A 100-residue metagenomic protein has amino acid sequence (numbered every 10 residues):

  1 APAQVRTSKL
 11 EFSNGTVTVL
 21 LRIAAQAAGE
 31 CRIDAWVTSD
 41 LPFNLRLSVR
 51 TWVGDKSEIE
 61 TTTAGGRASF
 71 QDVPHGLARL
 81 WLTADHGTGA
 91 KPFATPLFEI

Functional and structural regions predicted by a protein language model:
A1-R32, T38-N44, F70, L97-E99: Beta-strand-rich domain onsets/edges
N14-T18, G54-K56, T88: Glycine-centered tight beta-turn/hairpin loop motif at sheet-sheet or coil-to-beta transitions
S39-D55: Short, ordered, surface-exposed loop/turn motifs in non-cytosolic proteins
D55-G66: Short, acidic Ser/Thr/Gly-rich low-complexity loop/linker segments typical of extracellular and cell-surface proteins
A78-L80: A short tyrosine-centered beta-strand micro-motif
T83-G87: Beta-strand-rich extracellular modules
T88-I100: Edge beta-strands of extracellular beta-sandwich domains
